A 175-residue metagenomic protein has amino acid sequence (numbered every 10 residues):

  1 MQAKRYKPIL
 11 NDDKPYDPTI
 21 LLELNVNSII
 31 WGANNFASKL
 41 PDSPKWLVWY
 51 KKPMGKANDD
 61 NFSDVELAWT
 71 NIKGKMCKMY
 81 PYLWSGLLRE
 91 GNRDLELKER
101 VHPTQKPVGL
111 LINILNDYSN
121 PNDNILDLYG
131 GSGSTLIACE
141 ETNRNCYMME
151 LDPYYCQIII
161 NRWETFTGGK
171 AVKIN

Functional and structural regions predicted by a protein language model:
M1-P15, T19-N175: Class I S-adenosyl-L-methionine
